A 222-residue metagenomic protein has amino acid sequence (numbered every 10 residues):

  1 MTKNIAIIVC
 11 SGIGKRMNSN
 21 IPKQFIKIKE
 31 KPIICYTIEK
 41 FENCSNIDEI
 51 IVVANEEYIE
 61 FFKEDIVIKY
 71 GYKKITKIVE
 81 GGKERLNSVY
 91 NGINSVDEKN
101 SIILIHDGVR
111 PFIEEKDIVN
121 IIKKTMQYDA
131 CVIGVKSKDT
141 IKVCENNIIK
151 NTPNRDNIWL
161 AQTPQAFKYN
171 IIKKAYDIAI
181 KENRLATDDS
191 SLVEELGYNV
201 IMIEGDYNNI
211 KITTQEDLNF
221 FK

Functional and structural regions predicted by a protein language model:
T2-I59: N-terminal glycine-rich phosphate-binding loop and ensuing alpha1 helix
K3, D48-I50, I102, D129-A130 (+1 more regions): Residues at the starts of beta-strands that form the adenosine-phosphate
I8, I34, G92, H106-D107 (+3 more regions): Residue-level signal for inorganic ion chemistry
K27, F112, T152, A166 (+1 more regions): Short aromatic/basic micro-patch
C35-K99, I180-E182: Conserved N-terminal catalytic core of the sugar/cofactor nucleotidyltransferase
K77, K83-E145: Conserved beta-loop-beta/alpha segment of the NTase-like Rossmann-fold superfamily that binds/positions NTPs
V143-Q165: Short, flexible, basic/aromatic active-site loop/helix in glycosyltransferases
I158-K222: Conserved alpha/beta core of the MobA/IspD/sugar-nucleotide pyrophosphorylase nucleotidyltransferase superfamily
